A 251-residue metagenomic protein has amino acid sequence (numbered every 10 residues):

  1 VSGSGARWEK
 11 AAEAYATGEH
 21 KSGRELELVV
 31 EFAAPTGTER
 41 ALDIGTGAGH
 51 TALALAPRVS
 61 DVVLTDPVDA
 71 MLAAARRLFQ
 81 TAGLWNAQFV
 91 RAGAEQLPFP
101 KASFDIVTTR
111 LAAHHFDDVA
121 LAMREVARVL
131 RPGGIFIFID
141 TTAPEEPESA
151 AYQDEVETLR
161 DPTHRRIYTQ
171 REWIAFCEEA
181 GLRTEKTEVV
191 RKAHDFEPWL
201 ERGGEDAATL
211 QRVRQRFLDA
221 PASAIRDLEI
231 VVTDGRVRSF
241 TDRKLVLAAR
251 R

Functional and structural regions predicted by a protein language model:
V1-T36, H50-A54, M71-A74, T81 (+2 more regions): Conserved class I S-adenosyl-L-methionine
L42-Q96: Class I SAM-dependent methyltransferase SAM/SAH-binding core
A48, V119, A180-R251: Conserved Class I S-adenosyl-L-methionine
E95-I106: A short acidic, Gly/Pro-enriched loop at the edge of an enzyme's catalytic core that lines a small-molecule cofactor
D105-D118: A short SAM/SAH-binding and catalytic strip from SAM-dependent methyltransferases
A120-I135: A short glycine-rich, Lys/Arg-flanked "PGG" loop and its adjoining helix->strand segment in the class I
I135-L159, H164: Conserved class I S-adenosyl-L-methionine
R166-A180: Short alpha-helix
